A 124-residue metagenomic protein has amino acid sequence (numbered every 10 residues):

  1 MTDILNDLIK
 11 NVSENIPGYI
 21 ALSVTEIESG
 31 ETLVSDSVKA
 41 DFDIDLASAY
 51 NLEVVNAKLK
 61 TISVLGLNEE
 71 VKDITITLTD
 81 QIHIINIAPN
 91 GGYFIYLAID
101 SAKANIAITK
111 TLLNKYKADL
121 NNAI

Functional and structural regions predicted by a protein language model:
M1-I124: Non-catalytic interaction/Regulatory regions outside core domains
